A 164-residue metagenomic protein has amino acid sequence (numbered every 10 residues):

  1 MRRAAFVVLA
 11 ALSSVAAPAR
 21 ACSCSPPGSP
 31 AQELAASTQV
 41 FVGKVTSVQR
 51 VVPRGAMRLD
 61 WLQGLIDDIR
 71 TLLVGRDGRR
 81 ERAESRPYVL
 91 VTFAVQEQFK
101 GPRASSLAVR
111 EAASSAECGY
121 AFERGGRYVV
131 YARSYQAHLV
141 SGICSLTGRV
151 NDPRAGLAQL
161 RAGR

Functional and structural regions predicted by a protein language model:
M1-F6: Bacterial N-terminal signal peptides that target proteins for export
V7-S14: Bacterial N-terminal signal peptides
A17-R164: Transition segments tied to proteolytic processing and entry into folded domains
